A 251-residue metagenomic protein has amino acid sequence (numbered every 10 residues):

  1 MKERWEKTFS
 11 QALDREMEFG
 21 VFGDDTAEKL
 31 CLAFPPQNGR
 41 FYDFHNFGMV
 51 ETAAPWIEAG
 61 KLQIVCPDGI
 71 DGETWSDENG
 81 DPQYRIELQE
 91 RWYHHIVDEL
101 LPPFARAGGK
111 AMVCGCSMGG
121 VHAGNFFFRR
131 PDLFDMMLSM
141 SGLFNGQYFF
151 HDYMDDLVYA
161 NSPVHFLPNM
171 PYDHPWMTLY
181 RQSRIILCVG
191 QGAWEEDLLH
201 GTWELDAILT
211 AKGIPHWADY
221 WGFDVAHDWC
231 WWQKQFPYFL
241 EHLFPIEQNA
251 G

Functional and structural regions predicted by a protein language model:
M1-G251: Non-catalytic cap/lid and distal C-terminal segments of serine-dependent acyl enzymes
